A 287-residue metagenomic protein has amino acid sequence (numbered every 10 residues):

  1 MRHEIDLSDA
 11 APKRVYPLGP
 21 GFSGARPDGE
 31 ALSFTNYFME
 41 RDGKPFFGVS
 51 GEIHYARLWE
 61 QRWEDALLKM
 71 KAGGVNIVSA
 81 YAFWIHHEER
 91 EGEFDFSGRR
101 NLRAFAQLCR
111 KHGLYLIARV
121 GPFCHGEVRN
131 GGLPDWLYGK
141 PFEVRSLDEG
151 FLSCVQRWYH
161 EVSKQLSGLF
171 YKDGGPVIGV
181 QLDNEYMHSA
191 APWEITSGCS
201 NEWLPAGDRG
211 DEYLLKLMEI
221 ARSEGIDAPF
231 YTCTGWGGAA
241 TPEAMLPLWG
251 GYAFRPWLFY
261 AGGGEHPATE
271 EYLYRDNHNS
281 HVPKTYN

Functional and structural regions predicted by a protein language model:
M1-I77: N-terminal carbohydrate-binding accessory modules
P17-P20, G24, A118, F123-C154 (+1 more regions): Substrate-binding/catalytic cleft of secreted carbohydrate-active enzymes, primarily glycoside hydrolases
E30, Y55-Q61, H87-E88, G92-S97 (+2 more regions): Acidic-and-aromatic substrate-binding clefts and catalytic sites of carbohydrate-active enzymes
E40-G43, A72, K111, Y171-G174 (+1 more regions): Extracellular/periplasmic catalytic domains that process cell-envelope and extracellular macromolecules
G43, M70, V78, C109 (+3 more regions): Conserved, mostly hydrophobic/aromatic
G51-I53, A80, L182, T232: Conserved beta-strand positions
L58-E64, F94-N101, E149-H160: Glycine-rich anion/phosphate-binding loops
W63-G131, D135-W136, L214-S223: Aromatic-lined substrate-binding rim segments of carbohydrate-active enzymes
